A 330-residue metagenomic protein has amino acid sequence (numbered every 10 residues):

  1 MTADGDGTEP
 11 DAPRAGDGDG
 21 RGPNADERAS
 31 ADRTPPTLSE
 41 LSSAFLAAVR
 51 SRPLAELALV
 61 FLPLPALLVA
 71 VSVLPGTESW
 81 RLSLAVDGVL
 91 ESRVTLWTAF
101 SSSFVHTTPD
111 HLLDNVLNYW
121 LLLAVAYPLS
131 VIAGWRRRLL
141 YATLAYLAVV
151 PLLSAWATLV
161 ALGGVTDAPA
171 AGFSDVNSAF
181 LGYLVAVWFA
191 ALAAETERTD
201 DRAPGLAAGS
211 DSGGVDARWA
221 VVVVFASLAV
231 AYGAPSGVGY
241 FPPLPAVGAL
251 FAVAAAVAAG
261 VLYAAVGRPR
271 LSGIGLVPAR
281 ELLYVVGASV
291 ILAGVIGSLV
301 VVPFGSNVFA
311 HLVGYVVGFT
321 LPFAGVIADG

Functional and structural regions predicted by a protein language model:
M1-V71, L140, W188-P235, P242-S289 (+2 more regions): Haloarchaeal acidic low-complexity proteome signature biased toward cell-envelope/secretome components but also
L59-E78, N118-L184, V221-A229, Y284-G294: Small-polar-interrupted transmembrane alpha-helices in polytopic inner-membrane proteins
T77, A99-T107, P128-L140, A207-S212 (+2 more regions): Short juxtamembrane and helix-loop transition motifs at transmembrane-helix boundaries in membrane proteins
R81-T107, S289: Extracytosolic (periplasmic/ER-lumenal) interhelical loops and adjacent juxtamembrane/interface segments of multi-pass
S103-V125: Di-metal (Zn2+ and/or Mg2+/Mn2+) metal-binding site signature of metallo-dependent hydrolases with the MBL/beta-CASP
F104-T107, G163-A179, G237-V257, G275-Y284 (+1 more regions): Interfacial loop-to-helix transition and helix-capping segments at the boundaries of transmembrane helices
V116-L117, L121, F180-L181, V313-T320 (+1 more regions): Generic hydrophobic alpha-helical membrane-span motif
A191-A194, I296-P303: Transmembrane helix exit motif
